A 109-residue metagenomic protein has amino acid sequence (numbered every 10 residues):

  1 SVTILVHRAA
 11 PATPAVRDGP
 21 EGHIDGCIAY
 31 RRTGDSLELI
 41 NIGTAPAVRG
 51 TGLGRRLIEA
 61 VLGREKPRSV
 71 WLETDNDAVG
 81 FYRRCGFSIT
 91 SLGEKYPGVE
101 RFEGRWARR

Functional and structural regions predicted by a protein language model:
V2, G98-R105: Short hydrophobic/aromatic beta-strand or adjacent loop that forms the aromatic wall/cage of a ligand/substrate-binding
V2-G26: Conserved beta-hairpin
R8-A9, R105-R109: Short beta-strand-to-coil "C-cap" segments at the C-terminal boundary of structured domains/repeats, marking
G22-R32, S36-G43: Conserved beta-strand in the GNAT
V48-A60: Conserved acetyl-CoA pyrophosphate-binding loop and the N-cap/start of the following alpha-helix in GNAT-like
R55, N76-V99: Conserved active-site alpha-helix within GNAT-family acetyltransferase domains
G63-D77: Conserved GNAT acetyl-CoA-binding A-motif
